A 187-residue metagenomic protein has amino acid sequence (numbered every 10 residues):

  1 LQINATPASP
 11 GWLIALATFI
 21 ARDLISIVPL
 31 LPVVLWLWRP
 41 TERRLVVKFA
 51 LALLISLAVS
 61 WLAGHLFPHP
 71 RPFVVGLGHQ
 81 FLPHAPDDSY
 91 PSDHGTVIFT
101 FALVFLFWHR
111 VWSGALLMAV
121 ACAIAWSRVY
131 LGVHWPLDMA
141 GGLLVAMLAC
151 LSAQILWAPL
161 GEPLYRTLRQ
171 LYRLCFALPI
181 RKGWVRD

Functional and structural regions predicted by a protein language model:
L1-V28, W61-D87, L168-D187: N-terminal transmembrane-helix/juxtamembrane module of multi-pass inner/ER membrane proteins
P10-W12, T41-V46, H109-A115, W135: Membrane-helix interface segments
D23, I27, F49-W61, L143 (+1 more regions): Alpha-helical transmembrane spans of integral membrane proteins, capturing the lipid-embedded, hydrophobic core of TM
P29-L37, T100-L106: Hydrophobic, aromatic-rich transmembrane alpha-helices and their immediate juxtamembrane boundary segments
W36-T41, G132: Perimembrane helix-loop-helix junctions
T41, A58-L62, L151, I155-P159: Transmembrane alpha-helix boundary/anchor motif
E42-W108, F176-L178: Membrane-interface loops
P83-D187: Membrane-embedded catalytic cores of phosphoryl/pyrophosphoryl-handling enzymes
